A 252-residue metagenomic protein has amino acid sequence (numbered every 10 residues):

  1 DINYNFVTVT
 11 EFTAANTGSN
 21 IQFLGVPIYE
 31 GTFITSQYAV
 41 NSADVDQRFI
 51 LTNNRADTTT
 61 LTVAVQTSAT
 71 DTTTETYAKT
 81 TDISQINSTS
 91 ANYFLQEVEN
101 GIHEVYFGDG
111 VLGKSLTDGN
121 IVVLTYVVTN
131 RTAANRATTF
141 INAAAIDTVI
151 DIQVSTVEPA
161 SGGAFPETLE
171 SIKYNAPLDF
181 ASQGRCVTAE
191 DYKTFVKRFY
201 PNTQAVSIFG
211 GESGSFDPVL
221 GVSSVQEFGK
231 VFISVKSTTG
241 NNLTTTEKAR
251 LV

Functional and structural regions predicted by a protein language model:
D1-V252: Signature of Asx- and small-polar-rich beta-strand/turn repeats characteristic of beta-solenoid architectures
